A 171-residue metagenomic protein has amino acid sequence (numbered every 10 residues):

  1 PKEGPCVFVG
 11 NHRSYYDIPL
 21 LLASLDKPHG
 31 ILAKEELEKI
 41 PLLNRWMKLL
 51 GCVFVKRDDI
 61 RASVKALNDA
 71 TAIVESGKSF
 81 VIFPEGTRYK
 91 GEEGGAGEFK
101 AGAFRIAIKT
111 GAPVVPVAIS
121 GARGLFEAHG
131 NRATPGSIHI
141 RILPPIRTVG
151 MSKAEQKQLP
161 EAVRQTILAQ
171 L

Functional and structural regions predicted by a protein language model:
P1-K2, V74: A short, aliphatic-rich alpha-helical micro-motif
K2, C6-I60: Catalytic core of membrane glycerolipid acyltransferases/transacylases, capturing the structured, soluble-facing
V64-L171: Non-catalytic C-terminal accessory region of glycerolipid acyltransferases and related lyso-lipid remodeling enzymes
